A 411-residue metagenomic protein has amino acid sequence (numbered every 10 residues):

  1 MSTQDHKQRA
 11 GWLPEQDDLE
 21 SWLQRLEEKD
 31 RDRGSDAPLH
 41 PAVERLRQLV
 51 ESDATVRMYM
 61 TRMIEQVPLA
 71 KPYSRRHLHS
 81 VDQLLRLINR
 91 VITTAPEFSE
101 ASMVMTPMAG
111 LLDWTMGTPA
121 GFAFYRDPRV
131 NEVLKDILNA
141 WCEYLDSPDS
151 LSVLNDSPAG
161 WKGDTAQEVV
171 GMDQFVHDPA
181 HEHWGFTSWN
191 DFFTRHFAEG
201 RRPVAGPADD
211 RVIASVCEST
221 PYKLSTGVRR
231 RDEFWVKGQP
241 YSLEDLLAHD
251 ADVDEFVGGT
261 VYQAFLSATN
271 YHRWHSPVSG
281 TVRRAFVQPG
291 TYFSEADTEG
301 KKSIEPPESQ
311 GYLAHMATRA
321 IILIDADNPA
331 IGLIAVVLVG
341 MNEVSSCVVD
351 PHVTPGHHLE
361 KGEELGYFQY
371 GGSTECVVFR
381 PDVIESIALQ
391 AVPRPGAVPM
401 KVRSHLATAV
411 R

Functional and structural regions predicted by a protein language model:
M1-R411: Contiguous, well-folded functional domains in the mature portion of proteins
